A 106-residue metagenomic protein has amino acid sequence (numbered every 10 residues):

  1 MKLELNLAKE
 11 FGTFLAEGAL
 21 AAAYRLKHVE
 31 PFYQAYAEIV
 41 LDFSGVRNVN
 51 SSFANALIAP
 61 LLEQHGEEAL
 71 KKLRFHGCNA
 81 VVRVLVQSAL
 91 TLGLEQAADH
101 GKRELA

Functional and structural regions predicted by a protein language model:
M1-R47, A59-A106: STAS-like cytosolic regulatory interaction modules
A54-I58: Short Gly/Thr/Asp-enriched flexible loops that form oxyanion-binding sites at enzyme active sites
